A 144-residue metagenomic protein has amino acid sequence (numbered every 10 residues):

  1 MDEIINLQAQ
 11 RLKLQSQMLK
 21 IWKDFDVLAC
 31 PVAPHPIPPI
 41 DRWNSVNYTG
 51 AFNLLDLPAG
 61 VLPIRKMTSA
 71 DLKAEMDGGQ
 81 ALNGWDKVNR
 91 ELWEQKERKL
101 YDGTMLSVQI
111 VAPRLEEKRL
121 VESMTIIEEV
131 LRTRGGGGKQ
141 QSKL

Functional and structural regions predicted by a protein language model:
M1-L19, K23-D24, L54-L144: Structural helix-boundary/capping segments
L14, N44-S45: Amphipathic coiled-coil/heptad-repeat helices and related helical stalk/stem segments that mediate oligomerization
A33-H35: Short glycine-rich anion-binding loops that position phosphate/pyrophosphate groups of nucleotides and phosphorylated
I37-N44: Glycine/threonine-rich flexible loop motifs
